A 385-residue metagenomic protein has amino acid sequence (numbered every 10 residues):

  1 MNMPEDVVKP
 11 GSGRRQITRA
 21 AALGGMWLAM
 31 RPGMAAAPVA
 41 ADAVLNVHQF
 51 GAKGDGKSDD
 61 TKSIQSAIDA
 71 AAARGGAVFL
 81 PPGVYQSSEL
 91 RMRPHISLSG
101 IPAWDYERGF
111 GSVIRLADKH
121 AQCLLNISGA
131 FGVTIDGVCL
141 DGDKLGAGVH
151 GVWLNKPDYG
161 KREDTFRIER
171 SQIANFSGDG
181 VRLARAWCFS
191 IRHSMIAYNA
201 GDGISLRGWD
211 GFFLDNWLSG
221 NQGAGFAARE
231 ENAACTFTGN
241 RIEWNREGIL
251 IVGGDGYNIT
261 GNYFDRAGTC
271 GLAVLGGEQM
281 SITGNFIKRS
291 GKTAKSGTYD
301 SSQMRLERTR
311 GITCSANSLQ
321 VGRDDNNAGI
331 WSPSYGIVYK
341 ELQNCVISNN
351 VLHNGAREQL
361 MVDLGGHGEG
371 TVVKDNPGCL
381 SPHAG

Functional and structural regions predicted by a protein language model:
M1-G13, L23-M26, M30: N-terminal secretory signal peptides
G11, R31-Q49: C-terminal segment of N-terminal export signals and the immediately downstream linker at the start of the mature
V47-F79: Acidic Gly/Asp/Thr-rich repetitive segments characteristic of extracellular carbohydrate-active and adhesion proteins
I64-A73, Y85-S99, Y106-D136, D141-D164 (+3 more regions): Extracellular beta-strand-rich solenoid/capping regions of secreted or surface-exposed proteins that bind or remodel
V78, S99-G100: Extracellular beta-strand repeat scaffolds in secreted/surface proteins
S87-E89, R108-F110, D118-C123, D143-H150 (+9 more regions): Short glycine/acidic-rich loop motifs that flank beta-strands on beta-rich extracellular proteins
R93-P94, H120, G129-A130, I135 (+20 more regions): Parallel beta-helix/beta-solenoid
